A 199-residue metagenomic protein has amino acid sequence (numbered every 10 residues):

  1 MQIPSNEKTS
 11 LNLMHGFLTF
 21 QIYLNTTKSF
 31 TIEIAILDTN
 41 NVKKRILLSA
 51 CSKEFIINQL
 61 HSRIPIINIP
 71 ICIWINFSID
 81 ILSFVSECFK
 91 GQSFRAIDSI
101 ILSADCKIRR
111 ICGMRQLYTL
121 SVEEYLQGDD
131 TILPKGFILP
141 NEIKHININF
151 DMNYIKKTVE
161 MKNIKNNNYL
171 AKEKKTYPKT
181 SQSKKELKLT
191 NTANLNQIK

Functional and structural regions predicted by a protein language model:
M1-K199: Beta-rich carbohydrate-recognition modules and glycan-binding surfaces
